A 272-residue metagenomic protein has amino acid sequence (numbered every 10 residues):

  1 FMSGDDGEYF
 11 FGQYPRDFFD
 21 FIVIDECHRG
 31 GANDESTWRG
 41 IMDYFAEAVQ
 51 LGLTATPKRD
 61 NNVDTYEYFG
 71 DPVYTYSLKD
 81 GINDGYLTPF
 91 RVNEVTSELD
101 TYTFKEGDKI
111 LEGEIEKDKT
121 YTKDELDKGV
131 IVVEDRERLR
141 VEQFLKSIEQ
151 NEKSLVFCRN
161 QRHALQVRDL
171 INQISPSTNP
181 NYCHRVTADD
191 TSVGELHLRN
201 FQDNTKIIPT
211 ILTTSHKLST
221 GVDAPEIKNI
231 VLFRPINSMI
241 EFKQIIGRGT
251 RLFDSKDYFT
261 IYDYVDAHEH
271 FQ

Functional and structural regions predicted by a protein language model:
F1, L53-P57, N160, S215-K217 (+1 more regions): A short beta-strand-to-loop transition that corresponds to the Sensor-1 phosphate-sensing loop of AAA+ P-loop ATPases
F1-D17: Conserved helix/coil segment N-terminal to the catalytic DExD/H
G12-G52: SF2 helicase catalytic motif II
Q13-D17, M42-E47, D84-L87, K146-E149 (+4 more regions): Conserved catalytic network of the ASCE P-loop NTPase/AAA+ motor domain
D20-F21, A48-L51, P89-F90, K153-L155 (+4 more regions): Beta-sheet entry/capping signal
H28-R29, C183-Q272: Conserved RecA-like P-loop NTPase helicase motor core
V63-E152, R168: Interdomain helical connector at the RecA1-RecA2 junction of SF1/SF2 helicase-like NTPases
T122-T214: Conserved C-terminal RecA-like helicase domain
